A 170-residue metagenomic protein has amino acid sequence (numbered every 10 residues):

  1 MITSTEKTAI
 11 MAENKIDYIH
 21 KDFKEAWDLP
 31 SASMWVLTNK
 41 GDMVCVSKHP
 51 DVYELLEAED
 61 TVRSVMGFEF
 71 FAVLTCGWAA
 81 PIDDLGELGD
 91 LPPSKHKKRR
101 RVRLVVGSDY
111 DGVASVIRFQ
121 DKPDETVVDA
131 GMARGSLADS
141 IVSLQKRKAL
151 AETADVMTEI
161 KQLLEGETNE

Functional and structural regions predicted by a protein language model:
M1-S64: N-terminal domain-onset segments
D28-T38, F70-G77, N169-E170: Short glycine-rich, low-complexity/disordered patches
P30-M34, F68-F70, P92, R99-L104: Short, surface-exposed beta-edge/turn micro-motifs
K40-D42, A79, D111-G112: Short loop/turn segments at secondary-structure transitions that flank enzyme active sites
C45-E69, E125-S143: A signal for specific C-terminal beta-sheet/loop modules enriched in small/flexible residues with GP/PG/PP motifs
L56-H96: Short HxH-centered metal-ligating active-site micro-motif
S94-E170: Glycine-rich, aromatic-bearing surface loops/beta-hairpins
